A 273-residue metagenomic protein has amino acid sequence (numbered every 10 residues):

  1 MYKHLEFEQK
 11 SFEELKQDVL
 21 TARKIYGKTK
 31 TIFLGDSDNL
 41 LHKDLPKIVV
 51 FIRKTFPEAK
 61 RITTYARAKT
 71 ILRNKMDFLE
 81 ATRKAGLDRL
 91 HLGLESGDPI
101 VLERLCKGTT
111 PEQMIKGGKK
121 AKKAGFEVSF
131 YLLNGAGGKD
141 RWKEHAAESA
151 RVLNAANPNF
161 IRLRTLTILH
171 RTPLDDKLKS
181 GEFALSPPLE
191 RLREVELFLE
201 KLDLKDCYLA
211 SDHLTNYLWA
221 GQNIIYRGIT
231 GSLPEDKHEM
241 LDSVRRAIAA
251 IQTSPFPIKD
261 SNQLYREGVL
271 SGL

Functional and structural regions predicted by a protein language model:
M1-Q17: Canonical Radical SAM [4Fe-4S] cluster-binding loop centered on the CxxxCxxC motif and its immediate flanking residues
F12-L15, L45, K75, M114 (+3 more regions): Aromatic/hydrophobic pocket-lining residues that form the small-molecule binding cavity in soluble enzyme cores
L15, L34, T64, L92 (+4 more regions): Conserved, mostly hydrophobic/aromatic
R23-K123, D203: Conserved SAM/AdoMet-binding glycine-rich loop
K30-G35, H91, V128-L132, I161-T167 (+1 more regions): Short beta-strand segments at enzyme active-site cores
K69, G93, G97-V101, A121-H145 (+2 more regions): Conserved strand-turn element in the central/C-terminal portion of the radical SAM core barrel that lines
D77-L79, G137-A155: Catalytic cores of alpha/beta
N154, F160-L273: Auxiliary Fe-S-binding modules of radical SAM enzymes
